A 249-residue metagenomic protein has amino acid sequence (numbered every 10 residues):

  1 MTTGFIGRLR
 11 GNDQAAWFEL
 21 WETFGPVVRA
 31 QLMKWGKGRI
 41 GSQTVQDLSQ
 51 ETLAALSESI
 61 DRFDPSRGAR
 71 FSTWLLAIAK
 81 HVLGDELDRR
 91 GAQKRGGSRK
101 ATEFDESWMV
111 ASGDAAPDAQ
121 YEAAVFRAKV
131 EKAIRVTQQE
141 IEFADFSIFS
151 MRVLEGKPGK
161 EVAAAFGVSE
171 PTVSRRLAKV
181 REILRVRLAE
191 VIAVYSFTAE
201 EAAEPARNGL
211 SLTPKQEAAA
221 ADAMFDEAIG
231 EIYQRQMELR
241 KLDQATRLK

Functional and structural regions predicted by a protein language model:
M1-K249: Intrinsic, short, N-terminal disordered tails of RNA polymerase sigma-factor systems
